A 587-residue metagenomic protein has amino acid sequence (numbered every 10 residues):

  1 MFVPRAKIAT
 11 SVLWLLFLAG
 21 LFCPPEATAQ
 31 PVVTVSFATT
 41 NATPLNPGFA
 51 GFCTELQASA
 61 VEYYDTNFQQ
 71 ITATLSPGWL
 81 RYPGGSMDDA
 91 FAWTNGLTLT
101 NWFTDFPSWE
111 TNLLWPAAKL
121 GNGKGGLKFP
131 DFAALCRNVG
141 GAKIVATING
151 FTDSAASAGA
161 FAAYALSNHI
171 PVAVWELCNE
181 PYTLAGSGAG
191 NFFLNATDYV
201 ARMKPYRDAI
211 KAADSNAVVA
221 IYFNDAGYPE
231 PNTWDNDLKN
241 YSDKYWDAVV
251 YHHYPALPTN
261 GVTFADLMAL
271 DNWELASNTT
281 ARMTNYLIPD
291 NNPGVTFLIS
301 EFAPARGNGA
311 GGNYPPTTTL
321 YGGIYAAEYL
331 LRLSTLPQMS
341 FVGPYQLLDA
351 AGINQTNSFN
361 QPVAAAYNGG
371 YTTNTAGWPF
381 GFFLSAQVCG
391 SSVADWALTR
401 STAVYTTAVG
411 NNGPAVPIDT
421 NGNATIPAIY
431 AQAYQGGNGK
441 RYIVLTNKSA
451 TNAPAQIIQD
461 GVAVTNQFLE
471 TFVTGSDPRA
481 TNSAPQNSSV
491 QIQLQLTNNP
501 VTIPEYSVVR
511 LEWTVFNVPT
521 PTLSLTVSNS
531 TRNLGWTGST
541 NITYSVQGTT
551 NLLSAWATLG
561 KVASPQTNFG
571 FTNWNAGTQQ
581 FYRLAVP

Functional and structural regions predicted by a protein language model:
M1-I8: N-terminal secretory signal peptides that target proteins for export/translocation
F2, E26-L177, P181-N232, N240-Y245 (+2 more regions): Non-catalytic accessory regions flanking glycosidase/transglycosidase catalytic cores in CAZymes
S11-C23: Bacterial N-terminal signal peptides
G125, L257-A310: Glycoside hydrolase catalytic-domain groove-lining segments
P181, A185-A196, Y222-F223, A248 (+1 more regions): Substrate-binding/catalytic cleft of secreted carbohydrate-active enzymes, primarily glycoside hydrolases
S187-A189, N232-T233, G261-V262, G309-G312: Short acidic, glycine/serine/threonine-rich loops at helix termini
A310-P316, T356: Short glycine/threonine-rich loop-to-helix capping motif typified by GTGT followed within a few residues by an Asp-Pro
N517-P587: Short, composition-biased motifs enriched in small/polar/acidic residues
